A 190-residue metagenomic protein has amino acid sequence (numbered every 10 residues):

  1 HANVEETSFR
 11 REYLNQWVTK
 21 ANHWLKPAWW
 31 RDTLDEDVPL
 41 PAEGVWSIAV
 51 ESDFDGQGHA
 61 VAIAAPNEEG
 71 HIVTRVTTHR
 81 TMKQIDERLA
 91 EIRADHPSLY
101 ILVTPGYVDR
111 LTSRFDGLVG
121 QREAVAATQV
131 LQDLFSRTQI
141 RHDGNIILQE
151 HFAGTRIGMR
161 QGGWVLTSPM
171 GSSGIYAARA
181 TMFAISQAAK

Functional and structural regions predicted by a protein language model:
H1-V50: ATPase catalytic-site recognition across NTP-hydrolyzing enzymes
N15-W17, E51-G56, P105-Y107: Short, flexible loop/turn elements at secondary-structure junctions
Q16, A62, R114-K190: C-terminal nuclease/phosphodiesterase catalytic domains that cleave nucleic-acid phosphodiester bonds
L34-D35, P39, Q57-P105: Nucleic-acid-processing active sites and adjacent nucleic-acid-binding tracks, predominantly divalent metal-dependent
V45-I63: An active-site-proximal beta-strand-loop segment
V45-V50, G70-T78, E91-P97, D116 (+1 more regions): Glycine- and acidic
A49, I101-T104, H142: A structural signal for short, well-ordered beta-strand segments and their strand-loop junctions that often border
Y100-L111, G120-A124: Acidic, metal-coordinating catalytic cores used for nucleic-acid/nucleotide bond scission and strand-transfer chemistry
